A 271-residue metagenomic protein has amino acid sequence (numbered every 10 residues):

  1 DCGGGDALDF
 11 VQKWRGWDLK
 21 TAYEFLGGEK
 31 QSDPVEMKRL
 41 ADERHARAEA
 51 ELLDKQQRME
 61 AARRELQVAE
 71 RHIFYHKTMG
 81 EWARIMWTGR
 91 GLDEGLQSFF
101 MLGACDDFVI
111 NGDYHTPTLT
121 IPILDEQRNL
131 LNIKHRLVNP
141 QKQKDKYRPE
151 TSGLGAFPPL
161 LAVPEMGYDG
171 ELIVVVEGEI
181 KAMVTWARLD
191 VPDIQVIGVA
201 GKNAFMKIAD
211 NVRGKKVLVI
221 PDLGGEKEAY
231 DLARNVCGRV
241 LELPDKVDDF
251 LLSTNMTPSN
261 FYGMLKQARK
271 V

Functional and structural regions predicted by a protein language model:
D1-G28: Short Cys/His-based metal-binding microdomains
E24-T120, L124-Q127, P164-D169, K266-V271: TOPRIM metal-binding catalytic domain and adjacent DNA-binding surface shared by DnaG-type primases
D107-K215: Phosphate-handling DNA/RNA-contact segment within nucleic-acid enzymes
I180, K202-F205, P221-D231: Acidic, metal-coordinating catalytic cores used for nucleic-acid/nucleotide bond scission and strand-transfer chemistry
V191-Q195, A233-D245: Structural alpha-beta junctions
A204-V212, E228-Y230, D248-M256: Short, charged, surface-exposed secondary-structure boundary motifs
D249-V271: Non-catalytic, charged low-complexity extensions flanking SF2 helicase motor domains
